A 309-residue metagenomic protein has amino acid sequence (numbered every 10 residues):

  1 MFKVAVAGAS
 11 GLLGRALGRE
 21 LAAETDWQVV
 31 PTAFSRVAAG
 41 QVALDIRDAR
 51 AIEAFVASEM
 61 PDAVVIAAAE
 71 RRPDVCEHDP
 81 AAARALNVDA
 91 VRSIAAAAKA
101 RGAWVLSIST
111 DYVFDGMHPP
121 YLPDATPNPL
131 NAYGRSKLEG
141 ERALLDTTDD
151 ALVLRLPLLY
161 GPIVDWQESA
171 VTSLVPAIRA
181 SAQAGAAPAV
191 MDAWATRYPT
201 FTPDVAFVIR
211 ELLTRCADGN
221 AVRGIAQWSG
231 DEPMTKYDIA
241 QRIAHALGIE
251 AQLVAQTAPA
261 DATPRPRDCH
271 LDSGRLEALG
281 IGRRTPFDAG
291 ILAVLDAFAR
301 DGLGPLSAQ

Functional and structural regions predicted by a protein language model:
F2-E24: N-terminal Rossmann NAD(P)H-binding glycine-rich loop of SDR-like oxidoreductase domains
I46-L86: NAD(P)H-binding glycine-rich loop region in Rossmannoid oxidoreductase-like domains and their noncatalytic homologs
E70-P73, H78-A81, I108-N131: Active-site "gating" loop of Rossmann-like NAD(P)-dependent oxidoreductase/epimerase domains
H78-L106: NAD(P)-cofactor binding segment of oxidoreductase domains
N128-L152: Active-site Tyr-X1-5-Lys
L145-T196, P203-R210: NAD(P)-dependent short-chain dehydrogenase/reductase
A206-D261, G302-A308: Mid/C-terminal beta-alpha module of Rossmann-like enzyme folds, strongest in SDR-family dehydrogenases/epimerases
P264-Q309: C-terminal amphipathic/interface module of NAD(P)-dependent oxidoreductases and related NAD-binding regulators
